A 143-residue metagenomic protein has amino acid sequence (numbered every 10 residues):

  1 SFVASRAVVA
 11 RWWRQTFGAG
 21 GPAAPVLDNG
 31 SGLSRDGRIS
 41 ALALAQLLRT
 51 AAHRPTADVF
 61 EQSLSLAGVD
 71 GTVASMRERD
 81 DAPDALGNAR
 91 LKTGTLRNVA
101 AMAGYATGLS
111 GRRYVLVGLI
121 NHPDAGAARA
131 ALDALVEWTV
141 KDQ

Functional and structural regions predicted by a protein language model:
S1-D58: A small/polar active-site loop signature that marks catalytic segments
N29-G30, S63-L64, G68, T93 (+1 more regions): Active-site-proximal beta-strand/loop segments in catalytic clefts of secreted hydrolases
A57-G71, L135: Active/binding-pocket-proximal capping segment
V73-M76: Phosphate-proximal small/polar/acidic motifs at interfaces that engage nucleotide phosphates, polyphosphates
E78-S110: Short, Gly/Ser/Thr-enriched beta-strand-loop segments that form substrate-interacting elements of hydrolase/peptidase
A103, R112-H122: Short, well-ordered beta-strand elements
N121-A131: A short acidic/glycine-rich loop-to-helix N-cap element
R129-Q143: Surface-exposed amphipathic alpha-helical segments
